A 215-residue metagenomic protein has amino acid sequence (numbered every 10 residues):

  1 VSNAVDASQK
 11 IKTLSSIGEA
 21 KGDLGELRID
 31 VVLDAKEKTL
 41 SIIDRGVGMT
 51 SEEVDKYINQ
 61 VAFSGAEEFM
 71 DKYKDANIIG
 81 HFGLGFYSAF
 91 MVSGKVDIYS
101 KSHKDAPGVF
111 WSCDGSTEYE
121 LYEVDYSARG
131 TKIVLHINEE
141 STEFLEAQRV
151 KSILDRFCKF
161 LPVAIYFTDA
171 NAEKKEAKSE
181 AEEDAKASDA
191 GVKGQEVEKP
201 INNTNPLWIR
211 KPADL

Functional and structural regions predicted by a protein language model:
V1-F144, S152, K159, E176-E180 (+1 more regions): GHKL (Bergerat-fold) ATPase N-terminal catalytic module, capturing the glycine-rich phosphate-binding loop and acidic
N3, N59, N77, N138 (+4 more regions): Detector for Asparagine
Q148, V163, E183-L215: GHKL/Histidine-kinase-like ATPase module
P162-E173: A short amphipathic beta-strand at an alpha->beta junction
